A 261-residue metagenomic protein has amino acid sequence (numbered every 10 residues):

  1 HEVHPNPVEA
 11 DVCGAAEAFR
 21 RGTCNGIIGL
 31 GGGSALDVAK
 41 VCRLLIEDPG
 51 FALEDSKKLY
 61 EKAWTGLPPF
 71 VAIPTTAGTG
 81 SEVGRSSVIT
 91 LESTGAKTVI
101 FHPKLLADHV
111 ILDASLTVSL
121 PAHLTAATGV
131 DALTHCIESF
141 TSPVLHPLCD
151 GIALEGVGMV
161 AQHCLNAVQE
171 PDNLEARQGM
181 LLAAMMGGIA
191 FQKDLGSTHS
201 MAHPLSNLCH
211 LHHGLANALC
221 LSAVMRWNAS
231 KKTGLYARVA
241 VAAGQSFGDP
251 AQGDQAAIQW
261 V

Functional and structural regions predicted by a protein language model:
H1, G26-L30, M186-G188: Short glycine-rich or small-residue beta-strand-to-loop segments that form or flank ligand, phosphate, metal/Fe-S
H1-E9: Short beta->alpha junction loops
A10-E17, R21-A114: Glycine/threonine-rich beta-strand-loop-alpha-helix active-site module that forms ligand/phosphate-binding
D11-F19, V160, C164, A257 (+1 more regions): Generic hydrophobic alpha-helical segments
G78, M185-N217: Glycine-rich phosphate/pyrophosphate-binding beta-alpha loops
S86-K193: Carboxylate- and glycine-rich phosphate/diphosphate-binding segment that chelates Mg2+/Mn2+
L205-V261: Gly/Pro-rich interdomain helix-loop hinge
